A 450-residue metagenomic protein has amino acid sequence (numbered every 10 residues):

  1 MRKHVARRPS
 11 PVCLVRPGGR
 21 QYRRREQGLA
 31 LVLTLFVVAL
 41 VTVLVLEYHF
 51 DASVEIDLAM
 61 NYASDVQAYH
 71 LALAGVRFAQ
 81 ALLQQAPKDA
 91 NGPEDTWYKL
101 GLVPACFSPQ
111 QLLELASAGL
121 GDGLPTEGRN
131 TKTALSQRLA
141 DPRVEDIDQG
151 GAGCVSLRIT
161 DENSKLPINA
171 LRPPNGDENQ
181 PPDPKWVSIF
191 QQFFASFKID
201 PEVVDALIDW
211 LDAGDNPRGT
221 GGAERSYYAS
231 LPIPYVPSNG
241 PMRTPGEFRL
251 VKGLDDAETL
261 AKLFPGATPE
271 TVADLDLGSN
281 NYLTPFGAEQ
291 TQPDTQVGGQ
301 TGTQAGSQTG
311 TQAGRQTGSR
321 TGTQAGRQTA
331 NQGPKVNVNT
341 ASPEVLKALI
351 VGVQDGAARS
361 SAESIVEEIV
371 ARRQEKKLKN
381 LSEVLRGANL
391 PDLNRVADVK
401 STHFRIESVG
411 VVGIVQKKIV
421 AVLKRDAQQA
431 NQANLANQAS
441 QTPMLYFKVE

Functional and structural regions predicted by a protein language model:
M1-Q27: N-terminal leader/signal peptides at the extreme start of proteins
R2-R7, L29-E450: Compositionally biased linear targeting/interaction segments
